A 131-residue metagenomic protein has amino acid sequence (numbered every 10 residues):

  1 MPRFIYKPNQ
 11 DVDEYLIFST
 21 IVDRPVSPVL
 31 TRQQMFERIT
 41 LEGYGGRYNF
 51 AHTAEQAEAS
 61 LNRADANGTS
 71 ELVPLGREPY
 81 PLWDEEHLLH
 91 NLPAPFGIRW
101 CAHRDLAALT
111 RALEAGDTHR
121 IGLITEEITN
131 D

Functional and structural regions predicted by a protein language model:
M1-L16, T20-L30: Short N-terminal "domain-start" leader segments that mark the transition from disordered tails or signal peptides into
Q10, Q33-Q34, Q56: Residue-identity detector for glutamine
R32-Q33, L106: Alpha-helix initiation and N-capping motif
Q34-Y44: Short, surface-exposed linear segments at secondary-structure transitions and domain or protein termini
G43-D131: Low-complexity intrinsically disordered segments
